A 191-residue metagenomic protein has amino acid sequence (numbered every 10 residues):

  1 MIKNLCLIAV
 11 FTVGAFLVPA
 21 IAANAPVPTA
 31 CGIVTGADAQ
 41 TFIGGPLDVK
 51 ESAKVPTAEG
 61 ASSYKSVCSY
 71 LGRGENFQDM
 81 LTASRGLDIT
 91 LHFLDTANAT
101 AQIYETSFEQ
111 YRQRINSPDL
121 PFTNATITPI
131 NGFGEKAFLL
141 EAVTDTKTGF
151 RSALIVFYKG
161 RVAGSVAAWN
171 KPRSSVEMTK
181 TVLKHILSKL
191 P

Functional and structural regions predicted by a protein language model:
M1-L5: Positively charged n-region of N-terminal signal peptides that target proteins for export
C6-F16: Bacterial N-terminal signal peptides
L17-A22: Sec/Tat signal peptide C-region and signal peptidase I cleavage site
A23-G32, G36, Q40, L120-P191: A short, solvent-exposed beta-edge/loop patch
P46-T144: Short, solvent-exposed recognition patches
